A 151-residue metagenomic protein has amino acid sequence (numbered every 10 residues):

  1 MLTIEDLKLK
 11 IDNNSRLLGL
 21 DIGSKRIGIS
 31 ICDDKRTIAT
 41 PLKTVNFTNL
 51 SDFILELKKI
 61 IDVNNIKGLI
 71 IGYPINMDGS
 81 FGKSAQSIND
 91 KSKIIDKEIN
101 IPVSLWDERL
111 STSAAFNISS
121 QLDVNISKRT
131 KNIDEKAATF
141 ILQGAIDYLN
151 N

Functional and structural regions predicted by a protein language model:
M1-L18, K25-N151: Phosphate- and other anionic-substrate recognition elements at nucleic-acid/protein interfaces
